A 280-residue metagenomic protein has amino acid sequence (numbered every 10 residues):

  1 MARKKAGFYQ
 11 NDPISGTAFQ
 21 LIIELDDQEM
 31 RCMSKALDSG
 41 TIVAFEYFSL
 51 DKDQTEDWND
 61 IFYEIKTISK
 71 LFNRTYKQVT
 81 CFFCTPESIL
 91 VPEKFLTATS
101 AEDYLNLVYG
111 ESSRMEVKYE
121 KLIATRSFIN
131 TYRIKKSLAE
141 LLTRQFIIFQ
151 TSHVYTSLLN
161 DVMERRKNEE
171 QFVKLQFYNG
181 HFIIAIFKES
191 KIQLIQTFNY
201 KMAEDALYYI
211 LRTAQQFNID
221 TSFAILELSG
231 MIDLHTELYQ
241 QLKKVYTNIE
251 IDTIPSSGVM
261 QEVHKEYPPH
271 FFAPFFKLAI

Functional and structural regions predicted by a protein language model:
M1-S39: N-terminal basic/disordered segments at the start of proteins
R3, E29, L122-I219: Small-residue (GG/TT-enriched) beta-loop-alpha framework at ligand/catalytic clefts
A18-E24, T80, F172-Q176: Short glycine-aspartate micro-motif
E24-D27, A36, C81-P86, Y178 (+1 more regions): Structural motif
D27-E56, K191-E204: Short glycine-rich, Thr/Ser-proximal phosphate-binding strand/loop in the N-terminal lobe of ATP-dependent enzymes
K35, V43-L50, Y63-M163, S257-V259: Active-site neighborhood for divalent-cation/phosphate handling
F45-N73, D205-N218, A224-I225: N-terminal phosphate-binding loop and adjacent alpha-helix
T197-F272: Accessory, usually C-terminal, subdomains that scaffold auxiliary metal cofactors
